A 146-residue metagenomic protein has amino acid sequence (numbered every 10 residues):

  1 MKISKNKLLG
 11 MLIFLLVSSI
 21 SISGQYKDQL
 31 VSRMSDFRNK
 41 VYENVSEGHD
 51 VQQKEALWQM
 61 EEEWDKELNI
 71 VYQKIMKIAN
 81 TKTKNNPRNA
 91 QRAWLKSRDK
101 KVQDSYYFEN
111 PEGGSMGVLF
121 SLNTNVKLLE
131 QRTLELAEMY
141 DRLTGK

Functional and structural regions predicted by a protein language model:
K2-M11: Bacterial N-terminal signal peptides that target proteins for export
K5, S19-G24: Compositionally biased regions
G10-S19: Bacterial N-terminal signal peptides
I22-K146: N-terminal alpha-helical modules
